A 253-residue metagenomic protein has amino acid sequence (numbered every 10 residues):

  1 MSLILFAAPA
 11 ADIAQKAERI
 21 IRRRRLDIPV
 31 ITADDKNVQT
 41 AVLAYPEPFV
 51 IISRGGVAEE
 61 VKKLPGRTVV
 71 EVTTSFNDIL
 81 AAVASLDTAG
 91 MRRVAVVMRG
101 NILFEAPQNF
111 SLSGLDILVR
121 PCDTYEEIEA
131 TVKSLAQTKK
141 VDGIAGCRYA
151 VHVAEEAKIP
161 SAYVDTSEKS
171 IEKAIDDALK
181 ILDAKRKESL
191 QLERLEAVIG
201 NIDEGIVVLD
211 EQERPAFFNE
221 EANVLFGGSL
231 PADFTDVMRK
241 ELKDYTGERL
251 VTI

Functional and structural regions predicted by a protein language model:
I4, P48-S53, A95-V96, V141-Y149: Periplasmic-binding protein-like
I4-R22, T32-T40, G56-E60, R67-N109 (+2 more regions): Ser/Thr/Gly-rich flexible loops in soluble cytosolic domains mediating phosphotransfer, phosphorylation
R22-R24, E47, I51, E60-V61 (+3 more regions): Carboxylate-rich, polar loop motifs that coordinate divalent cations or form catalytic acidic clusters
V42-E47, L86-M91, L135-K140, G200-N201 (+1 more regions): Flexible, charged surface loops at secondary-structure boundaries
G146, V237-I253: PAS-family sensory/regulatory modules and their coupling/dimerization elements
K187-P215: Sensory modules in modular signal-transduction proteins
Q212-V224: PAS/LOV sensory domain surfaces, especially short acidic/polar patches at coil-to-helix junctions
A222-D233: PAS/PAS-like sensory domain cap-loop motif
